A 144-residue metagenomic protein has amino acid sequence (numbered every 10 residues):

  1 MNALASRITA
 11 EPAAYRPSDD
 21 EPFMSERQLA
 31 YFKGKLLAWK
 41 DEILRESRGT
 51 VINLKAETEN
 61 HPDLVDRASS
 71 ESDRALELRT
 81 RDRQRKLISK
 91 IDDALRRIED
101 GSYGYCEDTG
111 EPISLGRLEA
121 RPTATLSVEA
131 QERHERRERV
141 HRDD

Functional and structural regions predicted by a protein language model:
N2-D100, R137-E138, D143-D144: Interaction interfaces in information-processing and related assembly proteins
Y31, D108, P122: Amphipathic alpha-helical recognition patches that constitute DNA-binding helices
L36, G110, Q131: Cys/His-coordinated zinc-binding microdomains
R85, Y103, A124: Residues immediately within or flanking Cys/His clusters that coordinate Zn2+ in small zinc-binding modules
C106-T109, S127: Short cysteine-rich clusters marking metal-coordination/redox-active sites
I113-S114, E135: Short functional micro-motifs and their immediate structural scaffolds
G116-A120: Short Cys/His-rich "knuckle" micro-motifs
P122-Q131: Cysteine-rich micro-motifs
